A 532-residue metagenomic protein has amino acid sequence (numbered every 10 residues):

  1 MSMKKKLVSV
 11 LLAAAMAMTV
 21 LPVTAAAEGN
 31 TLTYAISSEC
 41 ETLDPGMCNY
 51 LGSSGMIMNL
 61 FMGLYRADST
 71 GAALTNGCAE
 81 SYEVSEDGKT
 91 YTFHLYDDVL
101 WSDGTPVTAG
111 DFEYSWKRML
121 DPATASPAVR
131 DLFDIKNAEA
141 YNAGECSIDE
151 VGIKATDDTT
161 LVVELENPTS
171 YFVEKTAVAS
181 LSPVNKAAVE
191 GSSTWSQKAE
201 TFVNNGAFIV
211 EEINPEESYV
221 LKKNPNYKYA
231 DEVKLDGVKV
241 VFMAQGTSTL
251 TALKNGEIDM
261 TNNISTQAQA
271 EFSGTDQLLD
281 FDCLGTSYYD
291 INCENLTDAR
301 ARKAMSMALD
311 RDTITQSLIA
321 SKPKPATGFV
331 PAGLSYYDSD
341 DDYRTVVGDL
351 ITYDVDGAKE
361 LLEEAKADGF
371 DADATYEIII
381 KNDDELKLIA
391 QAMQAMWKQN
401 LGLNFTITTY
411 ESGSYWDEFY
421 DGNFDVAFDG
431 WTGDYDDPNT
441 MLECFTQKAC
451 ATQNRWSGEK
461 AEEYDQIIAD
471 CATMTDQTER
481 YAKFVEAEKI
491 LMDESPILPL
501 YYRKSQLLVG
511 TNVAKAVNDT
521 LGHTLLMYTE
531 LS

Functional and structural regions predicted by a protein language model:
A35-E86, V203: N-terminal lobe/hinge region of extracytoplasmic solute-binding protein
S69, D158, L165-G237, T247 (+1 more regions): Gly/Pro-rich hinge or "lid" segments in bacterial periplasmic/extracellular proteins
E113, A125-K186: Surface-exposed binding/hinge segments that line and control ligand-binding clefts or catalytic entry sites
N226-A270: Ligand-site clamp/hinge motif
T315, L350-T352, N404-Y415, E443-T511 (+1 more regions): Extracytoplasmic/peripheral linker and loop segments enriched in polar/acidic and small residues with frequent Thr/Pro
K324-E364, E385-K387: Structural transition elements
E363-G433, S505: Ligand/substrate-recognition segments at binding pockets and active sites
L507-S532: Long beta-strand-rich cores associated with HINT superfamily self-processing modules
